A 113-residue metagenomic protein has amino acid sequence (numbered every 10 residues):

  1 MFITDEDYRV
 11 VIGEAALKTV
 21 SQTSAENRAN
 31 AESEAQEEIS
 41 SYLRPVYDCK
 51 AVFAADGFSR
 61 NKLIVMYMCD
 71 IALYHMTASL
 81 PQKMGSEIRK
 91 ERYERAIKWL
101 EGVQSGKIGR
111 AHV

Functional and structural regions predicted by a protein language model:
M1-I64: Conserved short "hinge" loops at termini or chain/domain junctions
A31, A35, M68, R92-A96: Amphipathic alpha-helical interface surfaces
P45, N61-G85: Ordered, amphipathic secondary-structure segments that act as subunit-interaction surfaces in large macromolecular
Y74-R110: Short loop/turn elements at secondary-structure junctions
